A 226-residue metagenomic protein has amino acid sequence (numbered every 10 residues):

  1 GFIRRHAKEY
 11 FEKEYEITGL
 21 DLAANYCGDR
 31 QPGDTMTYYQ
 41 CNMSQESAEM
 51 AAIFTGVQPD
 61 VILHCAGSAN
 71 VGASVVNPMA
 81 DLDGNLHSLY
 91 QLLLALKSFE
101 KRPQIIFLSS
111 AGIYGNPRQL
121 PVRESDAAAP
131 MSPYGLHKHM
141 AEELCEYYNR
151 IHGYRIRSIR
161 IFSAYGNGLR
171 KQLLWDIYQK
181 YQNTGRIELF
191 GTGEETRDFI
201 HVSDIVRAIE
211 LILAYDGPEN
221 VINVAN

Functional and structural regions predicted by a protein language model:
G1-F162, S203: N-terminal Rossmann-like NAD(P)+-binding domain of SDR-like oxidoreductases, especially those catalyzing
R5, S47, N167-K171, F199: Loop/helix-junction capping segments adjacent to catalytic residues or to phosphate/diphosphate-binding pockets
L20, L108, F190, V224-A225: Short hydrophobic segments within beta-strands
V75, Y181-Q182, I212-L213: Hydrophobic residues in alpha-helical segments
H139, Y154-R155, A164-D176, G185-R186 (+4 more regions): Glycine/proline-rich active-site loop of Rossmann-fold NAD(P)-dependent oxidoreductases
Y148, I177, Y181: Short amphipathic helix/loop within the catalytic HATPase_c
